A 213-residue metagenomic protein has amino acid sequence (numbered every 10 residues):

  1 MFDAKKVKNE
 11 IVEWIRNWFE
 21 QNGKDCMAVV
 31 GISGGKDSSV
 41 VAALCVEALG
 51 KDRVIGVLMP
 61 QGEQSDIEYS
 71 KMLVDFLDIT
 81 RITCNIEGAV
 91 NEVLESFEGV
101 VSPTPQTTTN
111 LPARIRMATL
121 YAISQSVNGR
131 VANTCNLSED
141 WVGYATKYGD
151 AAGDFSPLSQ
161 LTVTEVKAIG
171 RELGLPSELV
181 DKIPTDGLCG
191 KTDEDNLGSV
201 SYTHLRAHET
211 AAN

Functional and structural regions predicted by a protein language model:
M1-A145: ATP-dependent adenylation/nucleotidyltransferase module used to activate substrates
N9, S201-Y202: Amphipathic alpha-helical repeat elements characteristic of tetratricopeptide repeat
D75, T108-I115, G129-V200: Catalytic subdomain that performs nucleotidyl-dependent activation
T203-T210: Conserved small/polar residues in nucleotide/adenosyl-binding loops
